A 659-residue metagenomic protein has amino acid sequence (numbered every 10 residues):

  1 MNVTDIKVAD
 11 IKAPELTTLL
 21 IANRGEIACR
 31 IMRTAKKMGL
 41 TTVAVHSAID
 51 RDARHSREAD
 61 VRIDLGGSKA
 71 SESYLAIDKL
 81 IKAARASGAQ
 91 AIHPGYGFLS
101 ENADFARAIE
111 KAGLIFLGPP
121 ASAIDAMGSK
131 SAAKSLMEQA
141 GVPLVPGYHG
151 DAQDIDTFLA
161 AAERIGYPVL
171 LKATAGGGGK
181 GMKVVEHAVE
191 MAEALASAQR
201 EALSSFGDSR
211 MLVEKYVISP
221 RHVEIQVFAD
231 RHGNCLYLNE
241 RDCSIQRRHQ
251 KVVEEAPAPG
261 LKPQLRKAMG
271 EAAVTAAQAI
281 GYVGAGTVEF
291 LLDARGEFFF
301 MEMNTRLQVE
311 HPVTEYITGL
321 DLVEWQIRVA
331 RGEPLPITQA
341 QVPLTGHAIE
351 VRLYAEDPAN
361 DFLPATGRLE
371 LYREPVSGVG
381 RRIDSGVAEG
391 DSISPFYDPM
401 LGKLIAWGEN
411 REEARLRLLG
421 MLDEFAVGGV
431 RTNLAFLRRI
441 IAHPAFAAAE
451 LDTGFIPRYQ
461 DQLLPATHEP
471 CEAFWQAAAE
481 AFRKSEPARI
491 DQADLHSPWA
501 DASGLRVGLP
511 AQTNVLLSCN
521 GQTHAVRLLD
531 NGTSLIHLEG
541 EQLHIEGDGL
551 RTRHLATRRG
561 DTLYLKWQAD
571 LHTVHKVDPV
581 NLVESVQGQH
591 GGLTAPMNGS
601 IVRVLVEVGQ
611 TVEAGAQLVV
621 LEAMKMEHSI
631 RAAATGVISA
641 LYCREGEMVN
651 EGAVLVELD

Functional and structural regions predicted by a protein language model:
N2-V288, L292-E310: N-terminal beta-alpha lobe that positions the nucleotide/phosphoryl donor in ATP/NTP-coupled carboxylate activation
T17, K180, P257, D398-L404 (+1 more regions): Short amphipathic alpha-helical segments
H187, A229-N234, D293-G296, R331 (+4 more regions): Short acidic-glycine loop/turn motifs at beta-strand connectors
A273, P312-T533, E539, Q617 (+1 more regions): Catalytic cores of soluble metabolic enzymes centered on carboxylation/carboxyl-transfer
L535-L550: A conserved acidic, glycine/proline-rich C-terminal tail/linker
R551, T557, D561-A595: Catalytic P-loop NTP-binding/switch module of NTPases
V583-D659: Structured functional modules or segments
